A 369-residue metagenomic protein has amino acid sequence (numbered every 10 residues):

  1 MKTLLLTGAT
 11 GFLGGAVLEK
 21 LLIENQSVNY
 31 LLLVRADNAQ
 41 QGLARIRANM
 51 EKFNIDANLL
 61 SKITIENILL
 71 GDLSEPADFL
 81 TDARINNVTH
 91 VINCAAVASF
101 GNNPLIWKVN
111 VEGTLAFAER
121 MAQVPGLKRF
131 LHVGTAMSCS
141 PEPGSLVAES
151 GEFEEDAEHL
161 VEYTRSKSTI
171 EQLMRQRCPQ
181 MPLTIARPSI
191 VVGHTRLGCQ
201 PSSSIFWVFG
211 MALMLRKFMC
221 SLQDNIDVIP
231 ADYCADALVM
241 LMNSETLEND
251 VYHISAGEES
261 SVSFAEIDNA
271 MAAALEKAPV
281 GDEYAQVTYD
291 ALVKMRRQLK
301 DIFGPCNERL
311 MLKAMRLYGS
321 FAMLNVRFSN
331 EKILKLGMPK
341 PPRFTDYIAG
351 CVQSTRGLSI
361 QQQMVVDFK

Functional and structural regions predicted by a protein language model:
M1-H90, C94, K369: N-terminal Rossmann/SDR dinucleotide-binding element
V34, R316-G319, M323-K369: Amphipathic terminal alpha-helices
N93, G101-K108, E112-R165: Conserved Rossmann-fold NAD(P)-dependent oxidoreductase catalytic core, especially the SDR/UDP-sugar
S145, R175-D227, A231-S244, N269: NAD(P)-dependent short-chain dehydrogenase/reductase
A157-R187: Active-site Tyr-X1-5-Lys
L241-R316, K335, T355-K369: Mid/C-terminal beta-alpha module of Rossmann-like enzyme folds, strongest in SDR-family dehydrogenases/epimerases
